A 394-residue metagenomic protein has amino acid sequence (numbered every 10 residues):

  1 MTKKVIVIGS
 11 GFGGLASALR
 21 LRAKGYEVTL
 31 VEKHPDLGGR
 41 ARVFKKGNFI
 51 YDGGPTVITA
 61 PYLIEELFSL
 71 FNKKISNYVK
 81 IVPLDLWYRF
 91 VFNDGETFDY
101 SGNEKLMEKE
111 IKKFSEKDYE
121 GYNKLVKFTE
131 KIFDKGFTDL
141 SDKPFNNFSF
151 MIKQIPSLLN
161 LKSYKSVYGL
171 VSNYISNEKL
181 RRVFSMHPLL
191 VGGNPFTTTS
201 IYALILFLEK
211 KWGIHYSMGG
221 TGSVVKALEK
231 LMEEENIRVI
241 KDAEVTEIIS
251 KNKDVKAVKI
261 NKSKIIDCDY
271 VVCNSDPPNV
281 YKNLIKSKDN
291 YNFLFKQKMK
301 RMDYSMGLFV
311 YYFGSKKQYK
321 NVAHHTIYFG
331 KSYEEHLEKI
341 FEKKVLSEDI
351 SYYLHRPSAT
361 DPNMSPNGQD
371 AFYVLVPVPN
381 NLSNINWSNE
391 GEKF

Functional and structural regions predicted by a protein language model:
K3-K131: N-terminal glycine-rich phosphate/pyrophosphate-binding loop and immediately adjacent elements
K80-V82, P195-F196, P362-Q369: Short glycine/proline-enriched loop/turn "hinge" motifs that connect secondary-structure elements and lie
V91-E108, I132-F133, M232-E234, R238-V239 (+1 more regions): Feature captures the FAD/FMN-dependent oxidoreductase FAD-binding
N93-T198: Rossmann-like flavin
P156-V167, E209-K230, N386-E392: Short beta-strand to alpha-helix junction loop
L204-V255: Helical element adjacent to the flavin cofactor pocket in flavoenzyme catalytic cores
T246-P366: Mid-domain catalytic core of redox enzymes that form a hydrophobic substrate pocket/lid adjacent to a catalytic redox
Y353-L354, S358-F394: FAD-dependent oxidoreductase catalytic-site/capping-region signature
